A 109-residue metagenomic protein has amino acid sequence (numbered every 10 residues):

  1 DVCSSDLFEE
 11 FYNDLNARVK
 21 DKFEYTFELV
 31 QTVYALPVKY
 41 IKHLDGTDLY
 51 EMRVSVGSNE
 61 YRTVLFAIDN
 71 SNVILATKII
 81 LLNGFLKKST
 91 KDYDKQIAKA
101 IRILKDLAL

Functional and structural regions predicted by a protein language model:
V2-S4: Short, small-residue-biased leader/transition segments that mark boundaries at the very start of proteins
E9, E24, I97-I101: Generic alpha-helical structural signal
E10-L15, L86-T90: Short histidine-centered catalytic/ligand-binding loop motif
D14-T32: Short, well-structured hydrophobic secondary-structure segments
A17-V19, Y50, N59: Short alpha-helical segments used as structural interaction elements across diverse proteins
E28-G57: A short, surface-exposed loop/turn module that caps and links secondary-structure elements
V56-L109: Enriched for short, Lys/Arg-rich terminal
